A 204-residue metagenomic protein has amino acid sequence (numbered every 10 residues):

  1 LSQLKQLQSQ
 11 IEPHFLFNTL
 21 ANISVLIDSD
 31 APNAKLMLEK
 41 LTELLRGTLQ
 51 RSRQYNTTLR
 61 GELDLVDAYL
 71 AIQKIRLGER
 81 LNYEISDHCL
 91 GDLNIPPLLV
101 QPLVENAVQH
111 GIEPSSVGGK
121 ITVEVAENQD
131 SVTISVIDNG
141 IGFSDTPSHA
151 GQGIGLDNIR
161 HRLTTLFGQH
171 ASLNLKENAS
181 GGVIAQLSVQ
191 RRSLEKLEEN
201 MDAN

Functional and structural regions predicted by a protein language model:
L1-K176, G182-I184: Two-component histidine phosphotransfer core
G181-G182, Q186-N204: C-terminal end segment of the histidine kinase catalytic
